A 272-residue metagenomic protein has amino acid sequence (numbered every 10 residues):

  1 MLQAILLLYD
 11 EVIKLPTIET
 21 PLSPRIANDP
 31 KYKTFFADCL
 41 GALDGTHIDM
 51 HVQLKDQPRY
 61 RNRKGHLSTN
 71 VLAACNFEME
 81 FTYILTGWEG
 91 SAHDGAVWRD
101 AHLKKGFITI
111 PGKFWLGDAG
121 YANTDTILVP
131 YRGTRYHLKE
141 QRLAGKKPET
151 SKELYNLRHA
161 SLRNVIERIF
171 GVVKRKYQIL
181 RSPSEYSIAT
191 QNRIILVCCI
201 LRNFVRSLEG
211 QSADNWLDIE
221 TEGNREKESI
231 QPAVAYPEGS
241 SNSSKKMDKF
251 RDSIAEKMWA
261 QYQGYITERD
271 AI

Functional and structural regions predicted by a protein language model:
M1-I272: Short, well-ordered secondary-structure "scaffold" segments embedded in the functional core of diverse domains
